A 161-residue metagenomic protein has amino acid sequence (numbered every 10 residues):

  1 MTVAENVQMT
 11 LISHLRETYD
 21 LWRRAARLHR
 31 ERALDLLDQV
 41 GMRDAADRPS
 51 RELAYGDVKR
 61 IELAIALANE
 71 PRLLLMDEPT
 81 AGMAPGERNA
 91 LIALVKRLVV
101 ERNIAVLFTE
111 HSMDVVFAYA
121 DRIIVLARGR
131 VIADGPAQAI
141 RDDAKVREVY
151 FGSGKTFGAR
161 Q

Functional and structural regions predicted by a protein language model:
Q8, L15-A45, A93-R97: Conserved ABC ATPase "signature" region
P49-L53: Conserved ABC ATPase signature
A68-R72: A short, proline-enriched helix->beta-strand linker immediately N-terminal to the Walker B motif in ABC-type P-loop
L74-E78: Catalytic Walker B motif of ABC-type/P-loop ATPase nucleotide-binding domains
V116-A118: A short, surface-exposed alpha-helical micro-motif characterized by mixed small hydrophobic and charged/polar residues
D134-G135: ABC ATPase "signature
